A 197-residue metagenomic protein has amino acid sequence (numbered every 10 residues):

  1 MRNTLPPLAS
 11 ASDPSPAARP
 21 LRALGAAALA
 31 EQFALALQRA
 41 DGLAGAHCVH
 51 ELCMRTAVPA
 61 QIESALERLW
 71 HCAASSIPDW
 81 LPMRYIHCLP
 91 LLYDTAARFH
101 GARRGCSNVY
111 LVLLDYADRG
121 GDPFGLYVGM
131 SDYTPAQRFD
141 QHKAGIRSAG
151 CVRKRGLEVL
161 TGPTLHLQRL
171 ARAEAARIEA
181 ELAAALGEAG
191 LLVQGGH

Functional and structural regions predicted by a protein language model:
R2-Y133, Q137, R177-I178: GIY-YIG nuclease catalytic motif and its immediate N-terminal context
Y93, F99-L126, D132-H197: Structure-specific nucleic-acid interaction/processing domains
